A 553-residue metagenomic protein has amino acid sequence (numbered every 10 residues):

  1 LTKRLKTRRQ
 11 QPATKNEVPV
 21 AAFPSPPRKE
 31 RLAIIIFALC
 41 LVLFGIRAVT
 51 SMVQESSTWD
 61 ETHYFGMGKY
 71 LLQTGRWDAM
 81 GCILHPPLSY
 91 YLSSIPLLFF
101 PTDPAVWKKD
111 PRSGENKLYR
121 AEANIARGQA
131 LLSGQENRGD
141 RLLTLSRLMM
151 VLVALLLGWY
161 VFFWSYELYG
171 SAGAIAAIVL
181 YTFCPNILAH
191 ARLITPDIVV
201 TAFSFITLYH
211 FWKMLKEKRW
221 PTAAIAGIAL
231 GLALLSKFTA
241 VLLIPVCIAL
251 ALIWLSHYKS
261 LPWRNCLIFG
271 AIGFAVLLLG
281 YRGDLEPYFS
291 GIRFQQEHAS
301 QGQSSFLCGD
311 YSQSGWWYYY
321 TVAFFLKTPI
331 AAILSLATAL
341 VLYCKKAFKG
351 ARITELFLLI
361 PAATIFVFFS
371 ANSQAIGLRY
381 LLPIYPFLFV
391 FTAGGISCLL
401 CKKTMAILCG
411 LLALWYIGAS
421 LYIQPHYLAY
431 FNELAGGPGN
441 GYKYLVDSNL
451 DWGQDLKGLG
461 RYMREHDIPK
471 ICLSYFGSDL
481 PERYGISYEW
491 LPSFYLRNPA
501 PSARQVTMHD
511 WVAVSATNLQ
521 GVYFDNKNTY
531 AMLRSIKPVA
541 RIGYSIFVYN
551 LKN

Functional and structural regions predicted by a protein language model:
L1-R9, T14-N16, A21-F23, A435-N553: C-terminal luminal/periplasmic domains and tails of membrane-associated envelope-modifying transferases
R4, R8, Q73, W77-M149 (+1 more regions): Interfacial juxtamembrane loops and adjacent helix segments that form the catalytic/substrate-binding surfaces
A33-A38, W107-K108, S113-Q129, V161-F183 (+5 more regions): Transmembrane-helix signature of polytopic, membrane-embedded enzymes that assemble or transfer cell-envelope glycans
L148-L168, F203-H210, C344-K345: Transmembrane-helix motifs of polytopic, lipid-linked glycan transferases
Y160-W164, V199-K216, A229, F387 (+1 more regions): Specific aromatic-rich, kink-prone transmembrane helix
V161, A323, T328-G350, I407: Hydrophobic, aromatic-rich transmembrane alpha-helices and their immediate juxtamembrane boundary segments
A177-T182, Y209, L230, L234: Short helix- or helix-capping micro-motifs that position conserved polar/aromatic residues at function-defining sites
Y209-P221, L230, L243-A271, L340-I353 (+2 more regions): Perimembrane helix-loop-helix junctions
